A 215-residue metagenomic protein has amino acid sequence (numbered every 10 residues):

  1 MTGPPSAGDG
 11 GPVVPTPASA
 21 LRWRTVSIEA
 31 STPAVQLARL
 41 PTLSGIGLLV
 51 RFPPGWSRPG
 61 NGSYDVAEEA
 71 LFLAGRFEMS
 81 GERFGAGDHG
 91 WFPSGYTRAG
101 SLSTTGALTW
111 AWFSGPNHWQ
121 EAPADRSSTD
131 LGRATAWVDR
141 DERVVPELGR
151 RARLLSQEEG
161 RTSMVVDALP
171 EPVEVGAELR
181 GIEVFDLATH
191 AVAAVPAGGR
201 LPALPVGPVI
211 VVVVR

Functional and structural regions predicted by a protein language model:
M1-S44, N117-T162: A short, N-terminal "cap"/entry segment at the start of jelly-roll beta-barrel domains of the cupin/DSBH fold
A20-W23, S27-Y64, E78, E82-A86 (+3 more regions): Conserved short histidine dyad/triad with adjacent acidic residue
A74-G75: Glycine-centered positions in the ABC transporter ATPase nucleotide-binding domain
R83, S94-P123, A197-R215: Ligand-binding loop in jelly-roll beta-barrel domains
E178-T189, I210-V212: Short, hydrophobic/proline-enriched secondary-structure or compact coil segments at domain edges
